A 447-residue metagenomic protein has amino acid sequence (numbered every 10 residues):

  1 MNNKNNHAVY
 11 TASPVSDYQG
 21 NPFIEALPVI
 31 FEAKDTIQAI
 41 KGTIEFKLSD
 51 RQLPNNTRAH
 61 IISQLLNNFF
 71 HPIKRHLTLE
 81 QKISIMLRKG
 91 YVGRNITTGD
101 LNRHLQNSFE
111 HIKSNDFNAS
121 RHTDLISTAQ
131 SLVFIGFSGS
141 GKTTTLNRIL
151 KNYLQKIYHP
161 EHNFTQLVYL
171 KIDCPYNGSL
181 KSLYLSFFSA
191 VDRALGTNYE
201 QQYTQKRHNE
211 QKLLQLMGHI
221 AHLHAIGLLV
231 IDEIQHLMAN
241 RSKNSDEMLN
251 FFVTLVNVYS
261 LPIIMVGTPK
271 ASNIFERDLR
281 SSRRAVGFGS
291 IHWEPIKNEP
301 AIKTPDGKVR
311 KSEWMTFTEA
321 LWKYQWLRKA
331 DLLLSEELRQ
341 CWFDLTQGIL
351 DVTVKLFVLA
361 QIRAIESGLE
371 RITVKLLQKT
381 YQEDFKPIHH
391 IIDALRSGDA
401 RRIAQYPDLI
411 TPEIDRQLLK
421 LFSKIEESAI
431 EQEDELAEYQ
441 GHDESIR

Functional and structural regions predicted by a protein language model:
M1-L66, F70-P72, P300-R447: C-terminal alpha-helical "lid" subdomain
D50-H104: Charged, amphipathic alpha-helical linker segments immediately N-terminal to NTP-binding catalytic cores
E80, V92-F117, T123-S127, S179 (+5 more regions): Mid-core helix/loop region of P-loop NTP-binding domains shared across ATPases and GTPases
D124-N147: Walker A/P-loop nucleotide-binding motif
N147-K151, V354: The feature captures the helix immediately C-terminal to the Walker
N152-N163, R193-G196: Post-Walker A helix-loop "phosphate-sensing" segment adjacent to the P-loop in P-loop NTPases
I157-P175: Conserved catalytic segments around the Walker B and adjacent sensor/switch elements of P-loop NTPase domains
G218-L223, G227, H236-R241, M248-L333 (+1 more regions): The catalytic "switch" region of P-loop NTPases
